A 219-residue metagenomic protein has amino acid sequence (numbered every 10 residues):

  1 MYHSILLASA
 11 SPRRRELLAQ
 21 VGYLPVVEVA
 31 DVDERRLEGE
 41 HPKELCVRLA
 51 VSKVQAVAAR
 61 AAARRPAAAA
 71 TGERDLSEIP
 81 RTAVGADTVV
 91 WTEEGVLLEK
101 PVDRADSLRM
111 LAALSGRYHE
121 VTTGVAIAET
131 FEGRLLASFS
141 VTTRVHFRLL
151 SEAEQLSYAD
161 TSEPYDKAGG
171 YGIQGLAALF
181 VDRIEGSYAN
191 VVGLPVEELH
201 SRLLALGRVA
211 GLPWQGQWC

Functional and structural regions predicted by a protein language model:
M1-L49: N-terminal glycine-rich phosphate-binding loop and ensuing alpha1 helix
Y2-L6, A19, P42-C219: Anionic-ligand binding patches
